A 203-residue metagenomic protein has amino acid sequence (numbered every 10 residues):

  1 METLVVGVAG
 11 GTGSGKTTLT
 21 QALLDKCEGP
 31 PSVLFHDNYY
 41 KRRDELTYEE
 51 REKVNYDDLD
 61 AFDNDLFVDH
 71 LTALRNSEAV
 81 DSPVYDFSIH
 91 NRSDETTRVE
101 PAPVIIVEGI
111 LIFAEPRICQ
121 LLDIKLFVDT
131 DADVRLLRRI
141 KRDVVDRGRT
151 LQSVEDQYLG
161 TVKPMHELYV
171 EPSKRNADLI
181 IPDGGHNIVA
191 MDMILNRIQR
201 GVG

Functional and structural regions predicted by a protein language model:
G11: P-loop (Walker A) phosphate-binding loop of NTP-binding proteins
K16: Conserved lysine of the Walker
L19: Hydrophobic positions on the alpha1 helix immediately C-terminal to the Walker A/P-loop
D25-V33: Post-Walker A helix-loop "phosphate-sensing" segment adjacent to the P-loop in P-loop NTPases
S32-V33, K41, E45-I89: Conserved nucleotide-sensing/catalytic segment adjacent to the nucleotide-binding pocket in NTP-handling enzymes
S93-R147: ATP-dependent NMP and nucleoside kinases share a basic, alpha-helical "lid"
E100-P101, K141, K163-G203: NTP-dependent small-molecule kinase module
